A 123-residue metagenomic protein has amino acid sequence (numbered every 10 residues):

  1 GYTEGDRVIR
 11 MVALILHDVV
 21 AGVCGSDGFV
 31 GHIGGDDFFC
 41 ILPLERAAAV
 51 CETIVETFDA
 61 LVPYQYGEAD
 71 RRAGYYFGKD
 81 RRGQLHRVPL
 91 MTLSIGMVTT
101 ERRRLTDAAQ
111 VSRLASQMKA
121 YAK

Functional and structural regions predicted by a protein language model:
G1, D18-F29, Y64, R81-H86: Nucleotide second-messenger and two-component phosphorelay signaling modules
G1-A21, G31-G35, F39, E45-E52 (+2 more regions): Conserved long alpha-helical elements within nucleotide-processing catalytic cores of c-di-GMP signaling and class III
I15, V19, T57, L61 (+1 more regions): Conserved short hydrophobic interaction patches
D18-V19, A69-A73, K123: Short C-terminal domain-edge/linker segments immediately following a structured domain
H32, Y66-Q117: A short glycine-enriched loop-to-beta-strand structural element that forms part of the catalytic core of nucleotide
D37-R72: Short helix/loop segment flanking the catalytic signature motif in cyclic-nucleotide metabolism enzymes
V50, T99, M118-A122: Short alpha-helical scaffold segments that flank and stabilize functional sites
